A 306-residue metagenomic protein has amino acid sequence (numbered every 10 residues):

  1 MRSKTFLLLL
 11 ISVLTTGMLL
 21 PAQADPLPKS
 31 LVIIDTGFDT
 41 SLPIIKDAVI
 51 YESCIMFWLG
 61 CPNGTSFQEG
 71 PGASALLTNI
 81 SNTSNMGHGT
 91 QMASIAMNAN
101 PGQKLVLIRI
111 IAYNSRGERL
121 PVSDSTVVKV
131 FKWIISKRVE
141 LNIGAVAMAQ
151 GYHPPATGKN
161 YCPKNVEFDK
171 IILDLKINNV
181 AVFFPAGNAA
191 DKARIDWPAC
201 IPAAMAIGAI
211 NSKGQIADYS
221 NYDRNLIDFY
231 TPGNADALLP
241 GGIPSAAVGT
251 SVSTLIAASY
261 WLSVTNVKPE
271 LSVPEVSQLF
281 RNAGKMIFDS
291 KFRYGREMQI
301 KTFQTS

Functional and structural regions predicted by a protein language model:
M1-L8: Bacterial N-terminal signal peptides that target proteins for export
L8-G17: Bacterial N-terminal signal peptides
D25-K104, A112-N114, T126-K129, W133-G144 (+2 more regions): Active-site core segment of subtilase-fold serine proteases
D25-P26, S94-N98, R119-A147, Y161-F183 (+3 more regions): Mature extracellular/periplasmic domains of secretome proteins
K29, D35, D196-N266, E270: Extracellular S/T/G-rich loop segment that most often corresponds to the catalytic His/Ser-adjacent loop
G37-T40, I111-S115, G151-A156, N188-K192 (+2 more regions): Solvent-exposed loop/turn segments at secondary-structure junctions within structured extracellular/periplasmic domains
S41, L141-Q150, V166, N178 (+2 more regions): C-terminal subdomain of the subtilisin-like protease fold in secreted/lumenal serine endopeptidases
R109, V146-G151, F183-A186, G208-A209 (+2 more regions): A cross-family glycoside hydrolase active-site/sugar-binding cleft signature
